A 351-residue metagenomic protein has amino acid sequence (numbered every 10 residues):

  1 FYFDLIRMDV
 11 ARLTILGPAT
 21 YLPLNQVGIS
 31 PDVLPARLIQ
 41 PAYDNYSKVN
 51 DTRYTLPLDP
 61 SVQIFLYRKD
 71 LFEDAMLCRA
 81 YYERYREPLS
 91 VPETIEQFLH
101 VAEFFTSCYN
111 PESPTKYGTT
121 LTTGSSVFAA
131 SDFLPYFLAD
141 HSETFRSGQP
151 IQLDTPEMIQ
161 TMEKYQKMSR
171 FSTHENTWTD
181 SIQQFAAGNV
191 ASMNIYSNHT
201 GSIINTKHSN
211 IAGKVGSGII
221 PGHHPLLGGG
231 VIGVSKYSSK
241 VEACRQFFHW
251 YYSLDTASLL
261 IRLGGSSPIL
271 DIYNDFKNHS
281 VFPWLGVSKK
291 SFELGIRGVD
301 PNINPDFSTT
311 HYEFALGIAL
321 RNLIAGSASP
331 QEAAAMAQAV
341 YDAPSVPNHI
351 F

Functional and structural regions predicted by a protein language model:
F1-P18, I29-A36, R79, S327 (+1 more regions): Conserved N-terminal structural module of periplasmic/extracytoplasmic solute-binding proteins
D4-R7, A191-Y196: Paired acidic/hydrophobic, glycine-rich loop segments that form the ligand-binding mouth/hinge of periplasmic-binding
I6-I64, A212-I219, S280-P283: Hinge/lid segment of periplasmic solute-binding proteins
N25-L38, R79-E83, E87-V91, T123-G124 (+4 more regions): Short, solvent-exposed loop/beta-turn-alpha elements that line the ligand-binding surface or hinge of extracytoplasmic
L66-K69, G228-K240, R262: A bilobed periplasmic-binding-protein/Venus flytrap-type ligand-binding module shared by bacterial periplasmic
E73, P111, W250-Y273: Periplasmic-binding protein-like
L99-T106, S131, Y136-T177: Glycine-centered hinge/linker elements that transmit conformational signals in sensory and ligand-binding systems
A212-G213, R262-N322, V346-F351: Long, aromatic- and glycine/proline-rich binding clefts that accommodate carbohydrate-like moieties
